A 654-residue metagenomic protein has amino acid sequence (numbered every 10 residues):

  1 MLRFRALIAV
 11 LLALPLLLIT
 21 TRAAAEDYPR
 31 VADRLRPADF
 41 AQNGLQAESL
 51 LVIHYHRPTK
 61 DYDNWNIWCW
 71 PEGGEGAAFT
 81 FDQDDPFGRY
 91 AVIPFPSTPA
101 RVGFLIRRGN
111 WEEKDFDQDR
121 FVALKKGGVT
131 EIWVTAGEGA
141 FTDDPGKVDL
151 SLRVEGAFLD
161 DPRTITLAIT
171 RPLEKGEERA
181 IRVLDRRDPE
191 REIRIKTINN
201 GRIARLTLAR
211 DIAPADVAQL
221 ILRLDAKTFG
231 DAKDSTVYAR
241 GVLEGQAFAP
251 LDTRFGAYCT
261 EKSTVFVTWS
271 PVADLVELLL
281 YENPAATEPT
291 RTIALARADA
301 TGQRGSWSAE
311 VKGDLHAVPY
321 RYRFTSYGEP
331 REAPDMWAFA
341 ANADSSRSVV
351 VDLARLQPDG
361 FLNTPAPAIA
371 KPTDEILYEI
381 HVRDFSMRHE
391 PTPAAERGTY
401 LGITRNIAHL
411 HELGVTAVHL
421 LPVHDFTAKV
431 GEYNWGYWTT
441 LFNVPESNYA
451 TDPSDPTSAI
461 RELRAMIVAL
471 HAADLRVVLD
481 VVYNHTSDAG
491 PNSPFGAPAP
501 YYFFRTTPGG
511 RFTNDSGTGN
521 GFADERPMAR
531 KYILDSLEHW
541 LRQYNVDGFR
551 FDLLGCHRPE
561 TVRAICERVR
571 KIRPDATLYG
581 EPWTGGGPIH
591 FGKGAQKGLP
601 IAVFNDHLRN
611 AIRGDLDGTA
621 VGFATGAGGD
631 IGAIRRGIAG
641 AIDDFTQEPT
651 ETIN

Functional and structural regions predicted by a protein language model:
I8-I19: Bacterial N-terminal signal peptides
A25-T59, D85-D161, A209-E261, E288-T290 (+2 more regions): The feature marks proteins involved in alpha-glucan
V52-P58, N66-W68, T164-P172, T264-P271: Short edge beta-strand/loop segments characteristic of extracellular beta-sandwich folds
D63-G73, T166-R194, D274-T292: Short, surface-exposed alpha-helix to beta-strand junction/turn motifs within ectodomains of secreted and cell-envelope
G76-D85, P189-N200, P289-G305, A309: Short, surface-exposed loop motifs enriched in S/T, G, D/E and P with embedded aromatic residues
T164, T170, E174-D231: Acidic, low-complexity Ser/Thr/Gly/Pro-rich repeat segments typical of extracellular/periplasmic and surface-exposed
A343-D344, S348-R355, C566-N654: Conserved alpha/beta catalytic core and glycan-binding cleft of carbohydrate-active enzymes
H381-Y544, L554, T561-R573, T577 (+1 more regions): Substrate-binding/active-site clefts of carbohydrate-active enzymes
